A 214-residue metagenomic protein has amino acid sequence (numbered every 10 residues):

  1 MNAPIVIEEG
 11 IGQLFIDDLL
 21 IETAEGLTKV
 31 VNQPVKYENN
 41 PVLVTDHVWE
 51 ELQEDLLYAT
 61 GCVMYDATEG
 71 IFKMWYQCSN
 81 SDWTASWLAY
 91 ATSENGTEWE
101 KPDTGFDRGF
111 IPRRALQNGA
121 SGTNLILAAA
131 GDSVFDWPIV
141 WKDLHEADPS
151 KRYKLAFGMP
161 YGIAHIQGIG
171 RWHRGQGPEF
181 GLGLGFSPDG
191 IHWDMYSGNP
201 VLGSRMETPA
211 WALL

Functional and structural regions predicted by a protein language model:
M1-L214: Beta-rich carbohydrate-recognition and catalytic domains
